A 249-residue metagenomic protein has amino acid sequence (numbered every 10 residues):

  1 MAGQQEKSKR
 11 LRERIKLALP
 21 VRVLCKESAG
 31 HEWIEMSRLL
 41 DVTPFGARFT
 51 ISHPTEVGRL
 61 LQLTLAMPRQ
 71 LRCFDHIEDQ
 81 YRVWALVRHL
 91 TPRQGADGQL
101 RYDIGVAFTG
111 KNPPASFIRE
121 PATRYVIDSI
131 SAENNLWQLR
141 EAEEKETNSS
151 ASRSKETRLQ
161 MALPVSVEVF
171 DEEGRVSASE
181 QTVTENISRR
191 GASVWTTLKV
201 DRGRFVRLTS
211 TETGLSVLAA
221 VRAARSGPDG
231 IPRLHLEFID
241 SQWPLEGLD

Functional and structural regions predicted by a protein language model:
M1-D249: Structured alpha-helical
